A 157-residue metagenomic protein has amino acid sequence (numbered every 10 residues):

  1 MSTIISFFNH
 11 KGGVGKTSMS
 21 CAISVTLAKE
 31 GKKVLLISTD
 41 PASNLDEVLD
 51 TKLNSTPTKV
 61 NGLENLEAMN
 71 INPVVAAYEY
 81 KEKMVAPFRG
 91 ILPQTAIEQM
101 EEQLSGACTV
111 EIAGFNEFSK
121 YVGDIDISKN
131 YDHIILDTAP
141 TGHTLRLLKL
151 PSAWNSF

Functional and structural regions predicted by a protein language model:
M1-K29: Walker A (P-loop) phosphate-binding motif
M19-F157: Flexible phosphate-sensing "switch/lid" loops adjacent to ATP/NTP-binding sites across phosphate-transfer
